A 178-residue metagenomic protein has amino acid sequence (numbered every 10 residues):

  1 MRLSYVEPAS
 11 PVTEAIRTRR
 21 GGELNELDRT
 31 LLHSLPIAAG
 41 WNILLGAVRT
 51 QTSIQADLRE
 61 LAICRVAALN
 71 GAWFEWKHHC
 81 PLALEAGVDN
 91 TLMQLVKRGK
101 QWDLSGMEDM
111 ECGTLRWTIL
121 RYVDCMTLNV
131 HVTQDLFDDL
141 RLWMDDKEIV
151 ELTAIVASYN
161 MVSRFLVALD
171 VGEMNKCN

Functional and structural regions predicted by a protein language model:
M1-N178: Hydrophobic alpha-helical segments
